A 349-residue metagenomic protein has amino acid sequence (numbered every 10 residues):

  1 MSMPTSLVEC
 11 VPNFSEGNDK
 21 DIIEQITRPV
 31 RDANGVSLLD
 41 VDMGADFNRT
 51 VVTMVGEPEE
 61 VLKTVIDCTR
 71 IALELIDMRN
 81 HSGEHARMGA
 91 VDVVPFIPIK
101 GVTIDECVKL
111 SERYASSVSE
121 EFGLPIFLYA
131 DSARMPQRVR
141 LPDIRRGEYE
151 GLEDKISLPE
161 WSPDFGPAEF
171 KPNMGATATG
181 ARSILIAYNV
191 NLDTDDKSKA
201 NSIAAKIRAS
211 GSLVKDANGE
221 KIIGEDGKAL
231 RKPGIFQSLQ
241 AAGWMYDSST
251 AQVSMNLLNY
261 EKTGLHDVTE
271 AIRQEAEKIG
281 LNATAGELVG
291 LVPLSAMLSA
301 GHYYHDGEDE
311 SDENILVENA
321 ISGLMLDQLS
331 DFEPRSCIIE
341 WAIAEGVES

Functional and structural regions predicted by a protein language model:
S2-S349: Long, contiguous binding/interaction regions
